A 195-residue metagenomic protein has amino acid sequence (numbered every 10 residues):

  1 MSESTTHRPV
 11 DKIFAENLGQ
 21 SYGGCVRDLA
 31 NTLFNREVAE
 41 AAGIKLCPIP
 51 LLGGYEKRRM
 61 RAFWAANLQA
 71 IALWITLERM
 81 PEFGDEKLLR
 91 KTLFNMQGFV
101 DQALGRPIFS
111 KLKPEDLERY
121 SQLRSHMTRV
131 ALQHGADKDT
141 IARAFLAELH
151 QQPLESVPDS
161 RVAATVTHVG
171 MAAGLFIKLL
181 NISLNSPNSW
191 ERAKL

Functional and structural regions predicted by a protein language model:
M1-S4: Eukaryotic, compositionally biased intrinsically disordered regions
H7-E40: Short terminal alpha-helical segments
V10-Y22, L52-R61, L88: Non-transmembrane, amphipathic alpha-helical segments
G19, R27-A30, L93, L146 (+2 more regions): Residue-level detector of alpha-helical secondary structure
A30, F34-E37, R61-W64, L73 (+3 more regions): Charged, low-complexity, helix-prone segments enriched in Lys/Glu/Asp/Gln
T32-F83: N-terminal interaction modules that seed assembly of large macromolecular complexes
A65, Q69-A144: Long amphipathic alpha-helical segments
S110-L195: Low-complexity intrinsically disordered segments
